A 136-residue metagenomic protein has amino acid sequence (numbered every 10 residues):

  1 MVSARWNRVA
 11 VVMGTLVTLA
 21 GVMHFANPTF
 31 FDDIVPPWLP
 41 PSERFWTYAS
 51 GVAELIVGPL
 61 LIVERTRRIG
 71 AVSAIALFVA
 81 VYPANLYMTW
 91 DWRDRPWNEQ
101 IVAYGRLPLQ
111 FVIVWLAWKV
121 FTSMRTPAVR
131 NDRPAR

Functional and structural regions predicted by a protein language model:
M1-R136: Membrane-interface extramembranous regions
